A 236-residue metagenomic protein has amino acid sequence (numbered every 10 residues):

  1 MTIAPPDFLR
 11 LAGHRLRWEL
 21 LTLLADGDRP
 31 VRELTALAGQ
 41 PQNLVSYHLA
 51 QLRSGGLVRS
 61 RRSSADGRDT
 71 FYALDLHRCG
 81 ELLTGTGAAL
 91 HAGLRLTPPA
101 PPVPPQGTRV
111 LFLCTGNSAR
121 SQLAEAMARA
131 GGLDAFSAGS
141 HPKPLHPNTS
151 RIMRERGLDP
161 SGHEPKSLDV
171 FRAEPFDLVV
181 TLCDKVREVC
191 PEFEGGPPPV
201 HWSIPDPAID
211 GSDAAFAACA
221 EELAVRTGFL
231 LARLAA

Functional and structural regions predicted by a protein language model:
M1-A4, H77-F112: Amphipathic alpha-helical dimerization/coiled-coil segments that flank or bridge DNA-binding/regulatory modules
I3-L44, D69-H77: N-terminal helix-turn-helix DNA-binding core of bacterial DNA-binding proteins
L49-A50: Short, hydrophobic-biased segments on the C-terminal half of alpha helices that form "recognition helices"
S54-A65: Beta-hairpin "wing" of winged helix-turn-helix
A100-D169: Conserved active-site segments centered on acidic
G116-S118, D184-R187: Short glycine-rich anion-binding loops that position phosphate/pyrophosphate groups of nucleotides and phosphorylated
C190-A236: Phosphate-binding/catalytic loops
